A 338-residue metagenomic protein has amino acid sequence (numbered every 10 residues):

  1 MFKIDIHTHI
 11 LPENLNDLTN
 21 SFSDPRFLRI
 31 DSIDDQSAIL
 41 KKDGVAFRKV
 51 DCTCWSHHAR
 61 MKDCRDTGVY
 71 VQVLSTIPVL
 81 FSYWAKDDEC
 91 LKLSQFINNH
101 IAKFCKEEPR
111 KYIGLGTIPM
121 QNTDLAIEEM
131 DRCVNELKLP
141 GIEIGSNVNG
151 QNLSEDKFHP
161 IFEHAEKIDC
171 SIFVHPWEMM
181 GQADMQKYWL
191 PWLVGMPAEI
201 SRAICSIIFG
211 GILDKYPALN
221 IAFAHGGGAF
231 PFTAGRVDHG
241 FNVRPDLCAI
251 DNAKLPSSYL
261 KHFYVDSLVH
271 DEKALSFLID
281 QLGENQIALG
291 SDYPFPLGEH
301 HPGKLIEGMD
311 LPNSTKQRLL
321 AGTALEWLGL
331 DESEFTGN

Functional and structural regions predicted by a protein language model:
M1-I6, E13-V71, N99-E107, E128-R132 (+4 more regions): Mid-to-C-terminal alpha-helical segments outside catalytic/metal-binding sites
I4-I6, Q72-L74, I113-G116, I142-I144 (+4 more regions): Hydrophobic faces of well-ordered beta-strands that scaffold small-molecule active sites in alpha/beta enzyme cores
H9-C52, M180-A198, G240-L260: Active-site gating loops and adjacent loop-to-helix segments of metal-dependent hydrolytic enzymes
H9-L11, W177-E178, G227, P294: Catalytic metal-binding/acid-base residues of hydrolase active sites
V50-W55, S82, M120-A126, N149-D156 (+3 more regions): Acidic-and-aromatic substrate-binding clefts and catalytic sites of carbohydrate-active enzymes
Y70-I207: Active-site gating/metal-coordination segments in enzymes
I144, W189-S201, D214-K215, I221-G227 (+2 more regions): Active-site core of metal-dependent hydrolases
G211, K215-L260: Aromatic-lined glycan-binding groove of carbohydrate-active enzymes
